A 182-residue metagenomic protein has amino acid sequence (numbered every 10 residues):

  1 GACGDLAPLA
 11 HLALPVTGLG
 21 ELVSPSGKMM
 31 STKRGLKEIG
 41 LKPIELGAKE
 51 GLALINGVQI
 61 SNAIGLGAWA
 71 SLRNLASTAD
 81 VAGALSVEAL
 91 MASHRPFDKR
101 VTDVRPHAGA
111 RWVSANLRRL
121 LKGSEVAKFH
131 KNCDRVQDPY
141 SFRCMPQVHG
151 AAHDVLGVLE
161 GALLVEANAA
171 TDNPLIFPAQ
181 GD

Functional and structural regions predicted by a protein language model:
A2-H107: Active-site cavity-forming subdomains of large catalytic enzyme subunits
V87-D182: Accessory "access/gating" subregions that flank catalytic or transport cores
